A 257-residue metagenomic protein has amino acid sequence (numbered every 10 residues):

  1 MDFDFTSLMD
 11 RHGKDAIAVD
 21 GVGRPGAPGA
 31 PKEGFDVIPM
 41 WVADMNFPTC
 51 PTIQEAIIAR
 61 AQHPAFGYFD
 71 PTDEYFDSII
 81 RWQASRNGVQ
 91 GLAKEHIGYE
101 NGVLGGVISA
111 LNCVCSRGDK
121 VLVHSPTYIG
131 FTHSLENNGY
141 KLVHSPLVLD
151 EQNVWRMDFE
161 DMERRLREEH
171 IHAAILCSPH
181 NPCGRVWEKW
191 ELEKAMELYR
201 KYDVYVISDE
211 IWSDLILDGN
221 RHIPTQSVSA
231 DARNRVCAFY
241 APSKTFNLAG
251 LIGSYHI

Functional and structural regions predicted by a protein language model:
D2-G102, S109: N-terminal small-domain helix-loop-helix segment of the aminotransferase-like
A43-M45, S178-N181, K244: Short glycine-rich anion-binding loops that position phosphate/pyrophosphate groups of nucleotides and phosphorylated
P51, D218-G219, L248-L251: Short glycine/proline-enriched turns and hinge-like loops at secondary-structure junctions
F66-L198, D214-R233, C237: Conserved core of the PLP fold type I
V206-I207: Residue-level marker for buried hydrophobic side chains located in beta-strands that build the well-ordered beta-sheet
E210: Walker B catalytic acidic pair
S229-I257: Active-site PLP attachment segment
